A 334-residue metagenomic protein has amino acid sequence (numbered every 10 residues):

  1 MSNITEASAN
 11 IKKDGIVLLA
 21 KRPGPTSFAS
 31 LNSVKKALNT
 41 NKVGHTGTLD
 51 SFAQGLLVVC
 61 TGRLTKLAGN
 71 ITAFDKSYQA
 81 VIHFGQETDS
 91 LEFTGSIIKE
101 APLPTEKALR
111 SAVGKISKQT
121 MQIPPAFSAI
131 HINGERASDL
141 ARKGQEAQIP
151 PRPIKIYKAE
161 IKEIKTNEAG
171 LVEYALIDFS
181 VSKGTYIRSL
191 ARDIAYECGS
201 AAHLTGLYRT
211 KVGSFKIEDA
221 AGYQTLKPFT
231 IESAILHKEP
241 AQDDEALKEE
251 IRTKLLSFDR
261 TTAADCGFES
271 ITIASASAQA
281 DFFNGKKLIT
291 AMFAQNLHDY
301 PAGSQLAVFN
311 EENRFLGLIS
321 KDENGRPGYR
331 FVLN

Functional and structural regions predicted by a protein language model:
M1-R22, F28-L49, A53, A201-N334: Accessory RNA 3′-end/elbow-binding domains used by RNA modification enzymes
S2-A221, L318: RNA pseudouridine synthases
